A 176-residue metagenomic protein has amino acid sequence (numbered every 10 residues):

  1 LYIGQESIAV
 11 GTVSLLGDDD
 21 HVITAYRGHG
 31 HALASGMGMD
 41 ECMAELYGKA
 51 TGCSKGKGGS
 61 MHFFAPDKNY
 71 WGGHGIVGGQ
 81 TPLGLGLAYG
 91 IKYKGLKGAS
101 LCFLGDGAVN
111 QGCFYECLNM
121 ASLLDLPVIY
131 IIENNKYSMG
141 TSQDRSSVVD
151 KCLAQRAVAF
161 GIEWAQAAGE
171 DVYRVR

Functional and structural regions predicted by a protein language model:
L1-L124, S142, S146-V149, A154 (+1 more regions): Cofactor-binding active-site loop characterized by glycine-rich and histidine/acidic residues
V128-Y130: A positional/architectural concept
I132-R176: Thiamine diphosphate
